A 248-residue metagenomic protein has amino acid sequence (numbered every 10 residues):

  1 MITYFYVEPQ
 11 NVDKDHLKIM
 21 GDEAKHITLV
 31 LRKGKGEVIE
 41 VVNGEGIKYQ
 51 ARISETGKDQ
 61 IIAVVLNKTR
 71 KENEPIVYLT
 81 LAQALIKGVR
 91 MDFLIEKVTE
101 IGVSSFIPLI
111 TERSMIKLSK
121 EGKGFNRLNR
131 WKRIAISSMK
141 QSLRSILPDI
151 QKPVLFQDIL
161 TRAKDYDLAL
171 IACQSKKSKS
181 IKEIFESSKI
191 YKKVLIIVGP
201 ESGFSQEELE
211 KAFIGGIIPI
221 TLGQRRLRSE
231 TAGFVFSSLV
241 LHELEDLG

Functional and structural regions predicted by a protein language model:
M1-R70: N-terminal positively charged helical leader segments and presequences
Q10, K68, I110-S114, Q224: Short, ordered loop/turn segments at secondary-structure junctions
E72-L170: RNA substrate-binding interface of SAM-dependent RNA methyltransferases
I159-K164, K182-K189: Short amphipathic alpha-helix with an adjacent loop that forms part of the alpha/beta core around
K176, E201-S202, Q224-L227: Short, acidic/turn-prone active-site loops that include or flank metal/cofactor- and phosphate-binding residues
Y191-K211: A C-terminal functional module that forms or caps the active site or interfaces directly with catalytic machinery
Q206-G248: Structured adenosyl-cofactor binding patch, chiefly the S-adenosyl-L-methionine
